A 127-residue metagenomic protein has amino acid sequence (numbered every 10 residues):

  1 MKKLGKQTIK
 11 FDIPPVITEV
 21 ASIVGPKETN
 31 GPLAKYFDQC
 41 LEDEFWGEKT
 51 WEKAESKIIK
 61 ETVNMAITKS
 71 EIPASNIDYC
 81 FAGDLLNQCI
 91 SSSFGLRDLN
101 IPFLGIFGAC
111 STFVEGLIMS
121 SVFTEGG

Functional and structural regions predicted by a protein language model:
M1-L104: Conserved "HGTGT" condensation-loop signature of ketosynthase/thiolase-family condensing enzymes that catalyze
F107-G127: Active-site-proximal alpha-helical scaffold in enzymes
